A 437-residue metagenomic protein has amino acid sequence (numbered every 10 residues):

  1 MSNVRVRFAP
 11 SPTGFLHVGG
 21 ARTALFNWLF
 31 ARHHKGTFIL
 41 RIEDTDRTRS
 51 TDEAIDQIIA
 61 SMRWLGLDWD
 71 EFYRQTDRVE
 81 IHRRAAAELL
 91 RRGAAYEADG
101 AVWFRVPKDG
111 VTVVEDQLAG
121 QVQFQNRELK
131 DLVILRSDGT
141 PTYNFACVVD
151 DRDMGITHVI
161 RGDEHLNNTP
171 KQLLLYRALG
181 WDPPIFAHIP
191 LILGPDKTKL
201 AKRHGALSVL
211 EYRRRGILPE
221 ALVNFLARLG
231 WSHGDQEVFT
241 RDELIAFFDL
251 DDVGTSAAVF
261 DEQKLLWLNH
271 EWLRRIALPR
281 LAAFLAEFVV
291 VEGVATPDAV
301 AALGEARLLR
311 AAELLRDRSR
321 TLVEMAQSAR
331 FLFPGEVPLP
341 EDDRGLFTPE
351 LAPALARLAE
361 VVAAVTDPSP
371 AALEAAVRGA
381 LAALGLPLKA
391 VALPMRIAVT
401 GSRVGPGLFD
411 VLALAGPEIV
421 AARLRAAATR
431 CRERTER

Functional and structural regions predicted by a protein language model:
M1-F104, N126-R127, D138, N168-L179: N-terminal Rossmann-like or analogous alpha/beta NTP/dinucleotide-binding catalytic cores that position adenine
R7-P12, L40-D44, M154-V159, L207 (+2 more regions): Glycine- and acidic
P12, D46, K108-G110, T140 (+2 more regions): Residues that cap or initiate secondary-structure elements
L16, A21, P141, E164 (+2 more regions): Gly/Ser/Thr-rich beta-alpha loop segments that engage phosphate groups in nucleotides
L29, M62, N144-V148, M395: Hydrophobic alpha-helical segments in the ANL/AMP-binding
R41-E43, N144, H188-I189, N269: A secondary-structure boundary/capping signal
S50-D52, D56, V149, E164-P170 (+1 more regions): Conserved nucleotide- and phosphate/pyrophosphate-binding catalytic cores in adenylate/nucleotidyl-handling enzymes
Q75, R92, Y96-K202, S208 (+2 more regions): Active-site cores that bind ATP or allylic diphosphates and position pyrophosphate for catalysis
